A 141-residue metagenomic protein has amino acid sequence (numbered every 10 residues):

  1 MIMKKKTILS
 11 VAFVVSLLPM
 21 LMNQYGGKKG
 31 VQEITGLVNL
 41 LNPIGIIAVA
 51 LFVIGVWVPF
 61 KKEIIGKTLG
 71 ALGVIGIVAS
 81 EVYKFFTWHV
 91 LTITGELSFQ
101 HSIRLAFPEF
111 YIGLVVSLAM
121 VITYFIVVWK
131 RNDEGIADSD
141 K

Functional and structural regions predicted by a protein language model:
M1-I2, V56: Short, Lys/Arg-enriched N-terminal segments with co-localized hydrophobic residues within the first ~10-30 amino acids
I2-G36, P43-I46: N-terminal signal-anchor transmembrane alpha-helix
K5, L9-A12, S16, G95-R131: Alpha-helical membrane-associated segments of multi-pass integral membrane proteins
V11-M22, G76-Y83, V116: Alpha-helical transmembrane segments of multi-pass integral membrane proteins
G26-L41, V82-I112: Interfacial non-cytosolic loop connecting adjacent transmembrane helices
N42-W57, L114-L118: Hydrophobic alpha-helical transmembrane segments
G55-W88: Loop-to-transmembrane helix junctions at the membrane interface
F60-I65, A119-K141: Cytosolic juxtamembrane helix at the C-terminal end of the final transmembrane segment
